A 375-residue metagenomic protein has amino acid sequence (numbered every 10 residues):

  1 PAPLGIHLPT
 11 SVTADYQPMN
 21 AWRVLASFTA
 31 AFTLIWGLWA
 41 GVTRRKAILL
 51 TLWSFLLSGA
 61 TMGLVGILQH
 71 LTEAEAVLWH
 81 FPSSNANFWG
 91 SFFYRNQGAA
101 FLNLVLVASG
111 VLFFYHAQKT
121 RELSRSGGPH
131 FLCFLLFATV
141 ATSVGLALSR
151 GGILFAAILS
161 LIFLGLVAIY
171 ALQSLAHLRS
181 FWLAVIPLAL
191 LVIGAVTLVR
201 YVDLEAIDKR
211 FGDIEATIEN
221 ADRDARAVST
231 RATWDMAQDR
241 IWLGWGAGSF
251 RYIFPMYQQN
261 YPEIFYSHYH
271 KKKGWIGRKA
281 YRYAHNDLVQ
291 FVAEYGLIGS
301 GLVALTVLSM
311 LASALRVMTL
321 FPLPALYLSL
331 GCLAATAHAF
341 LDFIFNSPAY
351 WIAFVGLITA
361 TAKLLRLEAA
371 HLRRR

Functional and structural regions predicted by a protein language model:
P1-P18, A74-W89, D208-R231, D235-M236 (+1 more regions): Interfacial juxtamembrane loops and adjacent helix segments that form the catalytic/substrate-binding surfaces
P3, S11, M19-E205, A293-F343 (+2 more regions): Alpha-helical transmembrane segments of multi-pass inner-membrane proteins
R95-N96, G246-G248, D287, T359: Glycine-centered small-residue hotspots that permit tight backbone geometry or close packing
